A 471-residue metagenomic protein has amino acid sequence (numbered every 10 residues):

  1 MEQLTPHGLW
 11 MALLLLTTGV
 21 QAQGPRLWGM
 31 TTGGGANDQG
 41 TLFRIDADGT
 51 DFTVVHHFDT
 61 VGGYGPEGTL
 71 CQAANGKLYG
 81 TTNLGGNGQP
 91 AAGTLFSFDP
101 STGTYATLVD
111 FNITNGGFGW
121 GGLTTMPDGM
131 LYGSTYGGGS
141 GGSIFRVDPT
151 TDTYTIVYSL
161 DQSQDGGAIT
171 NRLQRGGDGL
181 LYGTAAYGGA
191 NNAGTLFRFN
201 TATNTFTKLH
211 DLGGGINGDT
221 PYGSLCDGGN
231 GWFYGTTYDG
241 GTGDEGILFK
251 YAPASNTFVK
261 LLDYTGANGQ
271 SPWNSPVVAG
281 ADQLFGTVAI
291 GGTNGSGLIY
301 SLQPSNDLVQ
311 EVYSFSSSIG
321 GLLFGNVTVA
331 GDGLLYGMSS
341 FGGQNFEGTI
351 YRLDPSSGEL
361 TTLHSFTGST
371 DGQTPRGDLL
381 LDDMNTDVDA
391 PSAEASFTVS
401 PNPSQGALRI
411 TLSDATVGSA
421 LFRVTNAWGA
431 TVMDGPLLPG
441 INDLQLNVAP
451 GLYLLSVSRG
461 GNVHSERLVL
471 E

Functional and structural regions predicted by a protein language model:
M1-G24: Bacterial Sec-dependent N-terminal signal peptides
L16, K77-L78, L408, V424: Short intrinsically disordered, low-complexity segments
T17-G19, G68, F397: A composition/secondary-structure signal for short, hydrophobic, low-basic-content segments with alpha-helix propensity
Q21-T386: Extracellular beta-propeller repeat domains
P391-S400, S404-E471: C-terminal outer-membrane/trafficking sorting elements
